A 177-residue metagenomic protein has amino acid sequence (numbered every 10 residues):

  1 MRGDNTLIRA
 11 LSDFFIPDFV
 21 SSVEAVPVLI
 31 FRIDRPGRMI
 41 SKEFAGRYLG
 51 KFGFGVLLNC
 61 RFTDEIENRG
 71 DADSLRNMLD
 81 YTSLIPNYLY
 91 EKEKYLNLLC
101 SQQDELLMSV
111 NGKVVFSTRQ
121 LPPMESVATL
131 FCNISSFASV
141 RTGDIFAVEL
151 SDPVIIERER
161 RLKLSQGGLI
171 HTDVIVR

Functional and structural regions predicted by a protein language model:
M1-L130, F137, D173: Glycine-enriched loop-and-adjacent helix/strand subsegments that border the catalytic/binding cleft of enzyme cores
N5-T6, F15-D18, D152-R177: Charged, cofactor-coupling segments
V28, I145, R161-K163: Residue-level marker of beta-strand positions
S109-G112, E149, S165-G168: Short strand-turn-strand beta-turns centered on an Asx-Gly dipeptide
L121-E159: A conserved acidic, glycine/proline-rich C-terminal tail/linker
